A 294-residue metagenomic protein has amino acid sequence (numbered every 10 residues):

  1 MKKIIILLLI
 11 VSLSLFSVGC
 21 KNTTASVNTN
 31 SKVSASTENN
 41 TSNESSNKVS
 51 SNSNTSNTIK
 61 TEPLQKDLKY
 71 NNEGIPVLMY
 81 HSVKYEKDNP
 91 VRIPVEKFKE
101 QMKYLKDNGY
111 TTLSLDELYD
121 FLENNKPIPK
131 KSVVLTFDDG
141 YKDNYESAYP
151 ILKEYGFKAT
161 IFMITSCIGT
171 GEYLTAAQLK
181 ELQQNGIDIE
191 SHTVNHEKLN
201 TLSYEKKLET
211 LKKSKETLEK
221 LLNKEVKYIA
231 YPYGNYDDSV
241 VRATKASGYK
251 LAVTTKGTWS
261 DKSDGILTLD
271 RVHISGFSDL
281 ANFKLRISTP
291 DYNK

Functional and structural regions predicted by a protein language model:
M1-T24: Sec-dependent N-terminal signal peptides of Gram-positive bacterial secreted proteins and lipoproteins
V18-E44: Signal peptide processing junction and immediate N-terminal pro/mature segment of secreted/exported proteins
K32, N40, N47-T136, K142-D143 (+1 more regions): C-terminal active-site subregion of NodB/CE4 polysaccharide deacetylases
L78-M79, D188-H196, P232: Histidine-centered catalytic micro-motifs
Y141-K142, N195: Short, glycine/acidic-enriched loop or turn micro-motifs at the edges of active sites
Y149-F157, L174-S191, A246: Acidic (Asp/Glu)-rich catalytic clusters
F162, H192, A252-T254: Short beta-strand and adjacent tight-turn residues that come in two discontinuous sequence segments and form the edges
I168-E172: Active-site glycine- and acidic-residue-rich loops that bind and position anionic ligands or nucleotide-like cofactors
